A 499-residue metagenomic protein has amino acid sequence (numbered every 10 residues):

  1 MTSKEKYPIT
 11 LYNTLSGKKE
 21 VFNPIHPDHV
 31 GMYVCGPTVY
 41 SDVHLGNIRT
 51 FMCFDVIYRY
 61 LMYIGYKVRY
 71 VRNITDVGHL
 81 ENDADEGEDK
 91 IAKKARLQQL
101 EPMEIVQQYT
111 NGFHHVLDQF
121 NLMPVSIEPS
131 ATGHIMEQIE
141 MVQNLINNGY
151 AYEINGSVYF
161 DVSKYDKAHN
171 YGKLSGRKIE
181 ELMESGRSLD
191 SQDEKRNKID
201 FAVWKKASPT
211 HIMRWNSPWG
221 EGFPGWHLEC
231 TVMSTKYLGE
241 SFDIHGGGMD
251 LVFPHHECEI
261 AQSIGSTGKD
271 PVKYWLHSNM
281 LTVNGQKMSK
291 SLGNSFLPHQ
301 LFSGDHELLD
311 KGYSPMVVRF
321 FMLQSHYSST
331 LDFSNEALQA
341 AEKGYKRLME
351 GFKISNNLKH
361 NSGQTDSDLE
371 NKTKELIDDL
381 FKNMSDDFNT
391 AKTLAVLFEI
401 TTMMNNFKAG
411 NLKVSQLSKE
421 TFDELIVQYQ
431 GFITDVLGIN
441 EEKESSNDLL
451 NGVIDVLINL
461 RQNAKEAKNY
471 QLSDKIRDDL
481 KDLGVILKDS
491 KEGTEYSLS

Functional and structural regions predicted by a protein language model:
M1-Y40, D55, H115, M136-N356: Alpha-helical recognition segments enriched in aromatics with Gly/Pro capping that present substrate-recognition
K6, S16, I25-N121, E492-Y496: N-terminal, positively charged nucleic-acid-binding surface of large information/translation enzymes
Y66, Y150, V485: Short phosphate-binding/catalytic loops that engage adenosine nucleotides
V71-V77, V106-F113, M123-Q138, G156-Y165: Short, glycine/charge-rich beta-strand/loop segments that flank catalytic centers and engage negatively charged groups
K94-M103, V125, L308, S328-D332: Short, polar/flexible loop-turn hinges at active-site or ligand-entry regions and domain interfaces
A95-E101, S126-T132, G220, G248: The substrate-binding groove and active-site-proximal loops of carbohydrate-active enzymes, especially glycoside
L297-S499: Structural preference for alpha-helix termini/caps and helix-kink/transition segments
